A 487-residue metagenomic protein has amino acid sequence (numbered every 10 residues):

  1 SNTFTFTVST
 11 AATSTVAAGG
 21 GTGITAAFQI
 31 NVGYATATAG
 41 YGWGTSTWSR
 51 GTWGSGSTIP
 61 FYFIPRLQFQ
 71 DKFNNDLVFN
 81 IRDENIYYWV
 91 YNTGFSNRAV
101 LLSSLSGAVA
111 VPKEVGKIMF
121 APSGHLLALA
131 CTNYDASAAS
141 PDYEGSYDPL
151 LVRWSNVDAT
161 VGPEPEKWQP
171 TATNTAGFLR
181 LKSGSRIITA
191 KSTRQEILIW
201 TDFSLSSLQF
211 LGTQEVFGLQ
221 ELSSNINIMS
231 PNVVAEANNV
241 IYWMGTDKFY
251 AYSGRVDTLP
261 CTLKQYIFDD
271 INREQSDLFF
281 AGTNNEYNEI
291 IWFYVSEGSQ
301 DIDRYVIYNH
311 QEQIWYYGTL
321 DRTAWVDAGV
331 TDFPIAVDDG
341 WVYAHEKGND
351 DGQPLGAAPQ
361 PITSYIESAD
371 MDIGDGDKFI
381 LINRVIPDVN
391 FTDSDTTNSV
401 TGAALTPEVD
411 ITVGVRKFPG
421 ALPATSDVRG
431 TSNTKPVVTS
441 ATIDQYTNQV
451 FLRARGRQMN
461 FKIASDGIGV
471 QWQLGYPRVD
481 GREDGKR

Functional and structural regions predicted by a protein language model:
S1-R66, F95-V100: Small/polar beta-strand repeat architecture
T7-G19, R82, N92, Y294-S296 (+3 more regions): Secondary-structure transition/turn motif
Y34-T36, W48, I59-F63, L67-F69 (+2 more regions): Beta-sheet repeat architectures centered on beta-propellers
S49-F63, F95-F279, Q313-Y317: Beta-propeller and closely related beta-pinwheel folds
N75-W89: Hydrophobic or amphipathic alpha-helical targeting/insertion segments
V78-F79, I197, I241, P334: Hydrophobic beta-strand segments that make up the repeating blades of beta-propeller and related beta-repeat
I81, D202, T406-E408: Short proline/glycine-enriched turn/loop motifs at strand-loop junctions of beta-rich domains
I86-L105, S399-K417: Short linear, low-complexity motifs centered on an aromatic residue
